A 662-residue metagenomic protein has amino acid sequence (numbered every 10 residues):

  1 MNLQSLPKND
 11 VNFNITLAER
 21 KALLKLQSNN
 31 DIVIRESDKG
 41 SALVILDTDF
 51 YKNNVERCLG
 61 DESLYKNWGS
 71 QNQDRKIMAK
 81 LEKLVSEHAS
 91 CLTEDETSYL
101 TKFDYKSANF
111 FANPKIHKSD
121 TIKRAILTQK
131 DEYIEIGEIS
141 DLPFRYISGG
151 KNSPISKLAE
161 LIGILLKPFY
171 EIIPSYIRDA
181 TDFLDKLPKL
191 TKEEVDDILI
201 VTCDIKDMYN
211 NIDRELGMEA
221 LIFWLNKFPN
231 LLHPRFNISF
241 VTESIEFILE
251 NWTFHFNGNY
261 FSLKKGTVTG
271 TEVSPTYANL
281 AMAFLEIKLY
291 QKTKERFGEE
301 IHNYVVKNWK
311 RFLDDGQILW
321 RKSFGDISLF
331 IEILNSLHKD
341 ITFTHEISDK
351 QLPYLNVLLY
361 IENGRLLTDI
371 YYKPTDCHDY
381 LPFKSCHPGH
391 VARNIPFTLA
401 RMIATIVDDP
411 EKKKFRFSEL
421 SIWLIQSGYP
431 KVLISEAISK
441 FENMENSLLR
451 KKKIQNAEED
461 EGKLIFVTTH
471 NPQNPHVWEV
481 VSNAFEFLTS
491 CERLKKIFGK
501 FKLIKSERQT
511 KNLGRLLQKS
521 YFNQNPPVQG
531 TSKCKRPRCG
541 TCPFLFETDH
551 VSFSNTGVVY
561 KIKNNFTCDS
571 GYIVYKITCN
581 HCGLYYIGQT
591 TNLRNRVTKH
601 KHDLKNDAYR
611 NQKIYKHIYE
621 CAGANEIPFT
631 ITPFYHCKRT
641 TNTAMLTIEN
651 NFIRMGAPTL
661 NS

Functional and structural regions predicted by a protein language model:
M1-S662: Charged structural interfaces that engage phosphate-rich ligands and support phosphoryl-transfer chemistry
